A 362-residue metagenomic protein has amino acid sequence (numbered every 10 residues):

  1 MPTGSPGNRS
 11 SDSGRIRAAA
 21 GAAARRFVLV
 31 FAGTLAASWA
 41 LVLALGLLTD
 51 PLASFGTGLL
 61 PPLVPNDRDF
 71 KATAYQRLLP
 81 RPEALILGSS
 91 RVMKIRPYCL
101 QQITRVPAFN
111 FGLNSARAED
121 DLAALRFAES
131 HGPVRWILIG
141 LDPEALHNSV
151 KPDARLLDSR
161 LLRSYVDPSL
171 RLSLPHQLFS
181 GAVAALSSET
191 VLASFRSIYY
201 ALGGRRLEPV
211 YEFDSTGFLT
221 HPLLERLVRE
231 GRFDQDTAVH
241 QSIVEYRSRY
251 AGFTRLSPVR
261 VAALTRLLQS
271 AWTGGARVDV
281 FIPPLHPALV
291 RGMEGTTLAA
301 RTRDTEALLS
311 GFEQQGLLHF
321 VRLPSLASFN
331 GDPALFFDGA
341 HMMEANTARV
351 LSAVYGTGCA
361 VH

Functional and structural regions predicted by a protein language model:
M1-R25: N-terminal Lys/Arg-rich, disordered targeting/topogenic segments
R26-L47: Hydrophobic membrane-insertion alpha-helices, especially the h-region of bacterial N-terminal signal peptides
L47-F70: Alpha-helical transmembrane signal-anchor/signal-peptide segments
L63-R91: Short extracytoplasmic
R81, L87, R91-S173: Membrane-embedded segments
A154-G274: Secreted/periplasmic serine-hydrolase-like ester/acetyl group-modifying domain
S270-G295: Active-site segments of SGNH/GDSL-like serine hydrolases that catalyze O-acetyl group transfer/hydrolysis on lipids
A300, T305-H362: C-terminal regions of proteins
